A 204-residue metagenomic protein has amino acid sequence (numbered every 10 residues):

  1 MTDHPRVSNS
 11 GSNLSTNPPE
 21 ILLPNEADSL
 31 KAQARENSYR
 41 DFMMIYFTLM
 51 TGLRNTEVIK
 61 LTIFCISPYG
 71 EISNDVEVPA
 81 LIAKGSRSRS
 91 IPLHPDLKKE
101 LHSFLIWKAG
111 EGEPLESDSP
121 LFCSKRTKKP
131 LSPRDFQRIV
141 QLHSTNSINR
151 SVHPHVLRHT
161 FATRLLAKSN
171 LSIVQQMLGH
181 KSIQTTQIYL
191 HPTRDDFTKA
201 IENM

Functional and structural regions predicted by a protein language model:
M1-G11, S73-D75, L115-S119: Short, charged hinge/linker segments at domain and secondary-structure junctions
T2-Y39, D96: Long, amphipathic, Lys/Arg-enriched alpha-helical "connector/arm" segment
T16, A83-H102, D118-I139: C-terminal catalytic core of Y-nucleophile DNA break-rejoin enzymes
P24-T51, N55, P114: Basic, Lys/Arg- and aromatic-enriched nucleic-acid-binding interface segment
M44, T56-L61, V174: Alpha-helix N-cap/helix-start motif at helix boundaries, enriched for small hydrophobics
M50, R158-H180: C-terminal catalytic core of tyrosine-transesterase DNA break-rejoin enzymes
K60-L97: Conserved tyrosine-mediated DNA breakage-rejoining catalytic core shared by Y-recombinases
V78, I82, I183-N203: Catalytic-site neighborhood detector that most strongly recognizes the C-terminal catalytic loop/helix of tyrosine
